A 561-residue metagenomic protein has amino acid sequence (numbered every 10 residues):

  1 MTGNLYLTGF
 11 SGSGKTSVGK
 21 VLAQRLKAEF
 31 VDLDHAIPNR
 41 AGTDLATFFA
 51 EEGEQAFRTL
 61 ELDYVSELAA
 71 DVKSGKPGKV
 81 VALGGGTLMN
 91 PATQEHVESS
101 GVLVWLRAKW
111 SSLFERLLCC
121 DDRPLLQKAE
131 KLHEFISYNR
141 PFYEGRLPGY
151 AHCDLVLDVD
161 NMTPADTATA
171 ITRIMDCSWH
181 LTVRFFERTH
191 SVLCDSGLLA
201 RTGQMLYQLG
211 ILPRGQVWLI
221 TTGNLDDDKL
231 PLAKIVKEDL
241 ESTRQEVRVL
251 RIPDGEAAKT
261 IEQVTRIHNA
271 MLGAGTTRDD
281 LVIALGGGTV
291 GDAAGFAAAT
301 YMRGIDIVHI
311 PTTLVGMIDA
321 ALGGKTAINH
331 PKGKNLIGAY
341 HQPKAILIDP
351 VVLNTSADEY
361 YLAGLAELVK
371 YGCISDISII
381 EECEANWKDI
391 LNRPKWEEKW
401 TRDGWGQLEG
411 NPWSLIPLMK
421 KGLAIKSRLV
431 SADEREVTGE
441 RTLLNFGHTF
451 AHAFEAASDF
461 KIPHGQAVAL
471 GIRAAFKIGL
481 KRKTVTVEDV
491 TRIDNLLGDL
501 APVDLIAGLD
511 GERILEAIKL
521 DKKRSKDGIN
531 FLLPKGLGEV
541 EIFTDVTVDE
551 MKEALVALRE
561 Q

Functional and structural regions predicted by a protein language model:
T16: Walker A/P-loop
V21, R25, E144-E187: NTP-dependent small-molecule kinase module
H35-E98, D122-P124: ATP-dependent small-molecule kinase phosphotransfer cores that center on conserved nucleotide phosphate-binding segments
S99-L147: A glycine- and Lys/Arg-enriched "phosphate-lid" helix/loop adjacent to the NTP-binding pocket of small-molecule kinases
A151, F296-N392: A glycine/threonine-rich phosphate-anchoring loop and its flanking beta-alpha core in nucleotide/phosphate-binding
C177-L281, K370: ATP/NTP phosphate-donor binding region
A366-V369, T484-Q561: C-terminal charged capping/lid subdomain of soluble metabolic enzymes
I390-E512: Active-site segments that bind and position negatively charged phosphate/pyrophosphate groups
